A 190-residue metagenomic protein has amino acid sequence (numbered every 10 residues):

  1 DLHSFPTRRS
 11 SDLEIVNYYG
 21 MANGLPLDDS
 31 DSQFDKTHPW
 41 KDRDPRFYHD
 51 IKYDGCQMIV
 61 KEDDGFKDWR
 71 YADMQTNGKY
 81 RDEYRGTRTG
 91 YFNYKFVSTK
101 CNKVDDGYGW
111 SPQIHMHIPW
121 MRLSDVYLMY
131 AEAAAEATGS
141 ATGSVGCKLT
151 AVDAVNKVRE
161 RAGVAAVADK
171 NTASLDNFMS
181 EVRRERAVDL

Functional and structural regions predicted by a protein language model:
D1: Extracellular calcium-associated, cysteine-rich motifs in secreted modular proteins
S4-L13, N17-L190: Acidic/polar-rich alpha-helix caps and helix-coil junctions
